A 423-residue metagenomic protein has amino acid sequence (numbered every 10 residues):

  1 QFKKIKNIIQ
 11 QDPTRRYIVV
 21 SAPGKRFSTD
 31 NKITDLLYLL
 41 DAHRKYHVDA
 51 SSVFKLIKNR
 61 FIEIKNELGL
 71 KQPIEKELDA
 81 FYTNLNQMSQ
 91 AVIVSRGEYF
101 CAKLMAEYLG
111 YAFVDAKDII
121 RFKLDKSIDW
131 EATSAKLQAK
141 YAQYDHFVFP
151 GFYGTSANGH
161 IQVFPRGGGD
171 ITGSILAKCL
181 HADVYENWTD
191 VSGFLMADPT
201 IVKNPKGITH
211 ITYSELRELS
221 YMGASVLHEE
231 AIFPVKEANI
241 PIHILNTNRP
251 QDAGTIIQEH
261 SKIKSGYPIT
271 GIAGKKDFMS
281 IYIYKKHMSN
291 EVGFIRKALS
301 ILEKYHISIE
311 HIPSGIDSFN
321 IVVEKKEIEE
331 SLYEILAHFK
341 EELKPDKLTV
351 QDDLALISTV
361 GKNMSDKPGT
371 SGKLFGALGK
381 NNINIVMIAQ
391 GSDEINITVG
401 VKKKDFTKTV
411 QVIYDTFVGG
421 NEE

Functional and structural regions predicted by a protein language model:
Q1-H228, I232, G400-K402, N421: Nucleotide/pyrophosphate-binding catalytic subdomain
S28, N158, M196-A197, H243-L245 (+2 more regions): Short helix/loop capping segments that flank catalytic or ligand/cofactor-binding pockets
F113-D115, I244, H311, M387: A structural preference for short, hydrophobic beta-strand core positions in alpha/beta folds
I119-R121, S192-G193, P250, D317 (+1 more regions): Positions that flank functional sites
V184-E186, P241-I244, R249: Internal nucleotide-binding/catalytic subdomain
A253-E423: A conserved regulatory-domain signal marking ACT and ACT-like small-molecule sensing domains and adjacent regulatory
